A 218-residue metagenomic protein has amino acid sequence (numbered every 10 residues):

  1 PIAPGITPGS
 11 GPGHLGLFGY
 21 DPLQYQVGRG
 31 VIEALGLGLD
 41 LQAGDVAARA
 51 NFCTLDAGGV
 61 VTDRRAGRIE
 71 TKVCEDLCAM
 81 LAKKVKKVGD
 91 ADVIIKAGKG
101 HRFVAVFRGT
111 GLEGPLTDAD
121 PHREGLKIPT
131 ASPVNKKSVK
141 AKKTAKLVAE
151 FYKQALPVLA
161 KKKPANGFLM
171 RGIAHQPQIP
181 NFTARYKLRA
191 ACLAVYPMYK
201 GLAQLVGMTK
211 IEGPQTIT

Functional and structural regions predicted by a protein language model:
P1-K83: Active-site nucleophile/metal-coordination loop of metallo-enzymes that catalyze phosphate/sulfate and related
I2-P4, K87-K96, A190, G207-P214: Short secondary-structure junctions
G9-G11, G44-V46, A97-K99, K162 (+1 more regions): A short, structural micro-pattern
F18-Y20, C53-L55, V106-T110, R171-I173: Structured loops at beta-to-helix junctions and adjacent beta-edge loops in soluble globular domains
Q24-Y25, L112-G114, Q176-P177: Short, acidic Gly/Pro/Ser/Thr-rich loop/turn segments
R49, R102, P197-Y199: Short glycine-rich loop/turn motifs
G58-N166: Internal, non-catalytic "lid/hinge" segments that mediate substrate recognition, gating, inter-domain movement
K140-A149, V158-T218: Terminal, contiguous helix-loop blocks that mediate binding/assembly
